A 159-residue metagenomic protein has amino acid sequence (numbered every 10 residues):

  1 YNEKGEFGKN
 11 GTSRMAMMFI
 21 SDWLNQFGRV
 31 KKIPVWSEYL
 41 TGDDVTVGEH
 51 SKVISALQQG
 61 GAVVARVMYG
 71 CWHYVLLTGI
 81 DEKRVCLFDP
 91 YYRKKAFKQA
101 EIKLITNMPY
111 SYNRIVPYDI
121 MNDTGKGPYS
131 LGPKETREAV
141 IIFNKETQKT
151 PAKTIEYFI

Functional and structural regions predicted by a protein language model:
Y1-N2, G70, R137-I159: Mixed-charge, low-complexity intrinsically disordered regions
Y1-T136: Conserved active-site-adjacent core of cysteine acyl-enzyme catalytic domains
